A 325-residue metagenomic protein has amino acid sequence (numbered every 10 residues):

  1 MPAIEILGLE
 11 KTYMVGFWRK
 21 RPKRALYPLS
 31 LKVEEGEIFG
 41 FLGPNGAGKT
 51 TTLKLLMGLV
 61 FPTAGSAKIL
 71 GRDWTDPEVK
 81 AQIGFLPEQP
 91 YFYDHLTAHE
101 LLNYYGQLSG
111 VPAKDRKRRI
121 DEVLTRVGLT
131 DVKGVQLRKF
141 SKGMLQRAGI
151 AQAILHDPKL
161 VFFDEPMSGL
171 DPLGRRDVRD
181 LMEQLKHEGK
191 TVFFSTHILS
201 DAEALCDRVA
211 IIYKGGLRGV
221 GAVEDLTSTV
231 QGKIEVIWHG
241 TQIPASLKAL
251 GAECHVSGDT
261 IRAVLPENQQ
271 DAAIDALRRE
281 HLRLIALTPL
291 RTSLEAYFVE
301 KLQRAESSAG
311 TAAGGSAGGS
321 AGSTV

Functional and structural regions predicted by a protein language model:
M1-V15, R19-P22, R304-V325: ABC-family P-loop ATPase nucleotide-binding domain
P2-I4, K11-Y213, G219: ABC transporter nucleotide-binding domains
E78, T227-V230, L302: Short, flexible helix/strand-to-coil boundary loops that buttress conserved ligand/catalytic motifs in alpha/beta
T97, P112, A222, P266-Q269 (+1 more regions): Short loop/turn segments at beta->alpha junctions
Q107, T125, H187, G232-E235 (+2 more regions): Residue-level marker of structural boundaries
R179-V264: ABC transporter nucleotide-binding domain
G232-A305: Short, charged/small-residue-rich alpha-helical element at the C-terminal edge of ABC transporter nucleotide-binding
